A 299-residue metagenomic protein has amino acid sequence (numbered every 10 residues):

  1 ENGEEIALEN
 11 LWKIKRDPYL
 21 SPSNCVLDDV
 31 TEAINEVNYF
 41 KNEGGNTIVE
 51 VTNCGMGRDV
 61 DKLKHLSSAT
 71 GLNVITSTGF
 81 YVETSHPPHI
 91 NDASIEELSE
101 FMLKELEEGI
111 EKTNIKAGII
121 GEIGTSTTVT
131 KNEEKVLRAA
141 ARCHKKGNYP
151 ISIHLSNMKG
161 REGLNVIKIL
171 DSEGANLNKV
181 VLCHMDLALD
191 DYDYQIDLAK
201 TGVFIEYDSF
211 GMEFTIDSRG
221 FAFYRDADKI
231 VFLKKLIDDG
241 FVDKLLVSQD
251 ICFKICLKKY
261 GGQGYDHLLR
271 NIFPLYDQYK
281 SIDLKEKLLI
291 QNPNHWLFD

Functional and structural regions predicted by a protein language model:
E1-L27, T78-E96, D250-F273: Active-site gating loops and adjacent loop-to-helix segments of metal-dependent hydrolytic enzymes
D17-S23, V37-R58, L72-T84, K116-T125 (+3 more regions): Divalent metal-dependent hydrolysis catalytic cores, especially in the metallo-beta-lactamase
I48, F80, H144, I205 (+3 more regions): Divalent metal-coordination and catalytic microenvironments
K62-L63, H89, T130-K135, K159-G174 (+1 more regions): Distinct, well-ordered alpha-helical segments
H65-S68, N73-P150, M185, F204 (+1 more regions): Active-site gating/metal-coordination segments in enzymes
G71, G147-P150, D171-N178, D197-E206 (+1 more regions): Glycine-enriched alpha-helix->loop->beta-strand junction motifs that scaffold or abut catalytic
S152-H154, Y207-S209, F241-G262: Short acidic/histidine-rich active-site segments
H267-D299: Mid-to-C-terminal alpha-helical segments outside catalytic/metal-binding sites
